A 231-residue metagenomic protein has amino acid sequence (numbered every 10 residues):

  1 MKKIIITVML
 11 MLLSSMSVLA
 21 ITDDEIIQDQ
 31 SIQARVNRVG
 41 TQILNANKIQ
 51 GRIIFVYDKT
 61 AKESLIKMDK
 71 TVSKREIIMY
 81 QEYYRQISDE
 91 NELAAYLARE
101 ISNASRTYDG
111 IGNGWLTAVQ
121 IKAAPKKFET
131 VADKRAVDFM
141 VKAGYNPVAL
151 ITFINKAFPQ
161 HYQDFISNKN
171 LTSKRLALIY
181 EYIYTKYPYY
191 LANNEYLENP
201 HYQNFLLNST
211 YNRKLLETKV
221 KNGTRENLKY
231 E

Functional and structural regions predicted by a protein language model:
I4-M16: Sec-dependent N-terminal signal peptides
M11-S14, V39, R99: Intrinsic disorder/low-complexity segments
L13-S14, G110-G114, Y182: Single-residue recognition of alpha-helix boundary sites
I21-T60, M68-T71, E76, Y80 (+5 more regions): C-terminal capping/extension segments of zinc metalloprotease domains
L65: Short, solvent-exposed loop/turn elements at domain surfaces
A95-Y108: Active-site recognition of the HExxH zinc-binding catalytic motif
T107-E129: Post-HEXXH active-site segment of zinc metalloproteases
